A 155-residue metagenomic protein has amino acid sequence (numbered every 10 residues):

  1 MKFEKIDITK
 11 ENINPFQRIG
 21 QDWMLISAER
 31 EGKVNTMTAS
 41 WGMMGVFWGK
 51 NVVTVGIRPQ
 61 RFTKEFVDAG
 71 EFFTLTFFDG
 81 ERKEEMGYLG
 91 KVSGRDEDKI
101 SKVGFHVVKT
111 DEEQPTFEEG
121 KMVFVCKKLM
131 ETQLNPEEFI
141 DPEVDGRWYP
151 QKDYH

Functional and structural regions predicted by a protein language model:
M1-H155: Basic, polyanion-binding surface patches
